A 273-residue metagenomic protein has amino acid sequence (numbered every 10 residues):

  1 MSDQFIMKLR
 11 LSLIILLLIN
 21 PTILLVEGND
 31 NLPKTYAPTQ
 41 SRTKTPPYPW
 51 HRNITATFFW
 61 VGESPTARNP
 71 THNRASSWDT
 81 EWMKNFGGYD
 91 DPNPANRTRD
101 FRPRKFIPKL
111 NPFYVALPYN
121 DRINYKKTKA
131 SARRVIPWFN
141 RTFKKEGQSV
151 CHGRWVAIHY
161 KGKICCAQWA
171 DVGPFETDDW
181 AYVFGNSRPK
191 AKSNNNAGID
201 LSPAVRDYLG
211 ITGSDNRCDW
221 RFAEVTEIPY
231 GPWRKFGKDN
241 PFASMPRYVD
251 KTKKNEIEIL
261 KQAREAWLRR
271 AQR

Functional and structural regions predicted by a protein language model:
Q4-S12: Bacterial N-terminal signal peptides that target proteins for export
S12-P21: Bacterial N-terminal signal peptides
I23-E27: Sec/Tat signal peptide C-region and signal peptidase I cleavage site
G28-R273: Secreted/periplasmic proteins
